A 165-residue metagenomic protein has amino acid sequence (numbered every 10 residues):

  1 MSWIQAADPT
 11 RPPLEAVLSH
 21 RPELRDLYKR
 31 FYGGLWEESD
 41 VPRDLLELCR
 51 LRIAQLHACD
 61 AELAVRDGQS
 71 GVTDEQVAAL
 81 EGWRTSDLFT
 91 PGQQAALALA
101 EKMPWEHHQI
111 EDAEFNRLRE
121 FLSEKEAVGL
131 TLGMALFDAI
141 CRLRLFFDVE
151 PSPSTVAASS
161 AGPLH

Functional and structural regions predicted by a protein language model:
M1-H165: Hydrophobic alpha-helical segments
